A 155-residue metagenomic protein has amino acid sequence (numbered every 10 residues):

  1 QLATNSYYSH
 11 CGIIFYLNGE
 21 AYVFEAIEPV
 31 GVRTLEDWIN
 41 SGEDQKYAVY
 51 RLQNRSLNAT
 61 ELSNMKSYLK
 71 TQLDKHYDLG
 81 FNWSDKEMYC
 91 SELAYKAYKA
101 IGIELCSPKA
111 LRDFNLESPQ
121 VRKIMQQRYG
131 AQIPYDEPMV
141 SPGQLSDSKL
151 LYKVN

Functional and structural regions predicted by a protein language model:
Q1-N155: Cysteine-nucleophile amide-bond enzymes
